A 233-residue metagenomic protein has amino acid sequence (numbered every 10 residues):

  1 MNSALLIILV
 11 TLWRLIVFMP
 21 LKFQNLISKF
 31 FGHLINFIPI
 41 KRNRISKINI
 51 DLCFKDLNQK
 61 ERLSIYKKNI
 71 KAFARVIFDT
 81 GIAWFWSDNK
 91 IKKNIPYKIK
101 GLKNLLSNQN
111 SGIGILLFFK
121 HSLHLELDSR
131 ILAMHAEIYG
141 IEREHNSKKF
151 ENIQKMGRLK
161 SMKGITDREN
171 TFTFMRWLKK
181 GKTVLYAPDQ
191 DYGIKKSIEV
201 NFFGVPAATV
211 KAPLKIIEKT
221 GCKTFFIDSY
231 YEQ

Functional and structural regions predicted by a protein language model:
M1-L116, E151-I153, M162, E232: Membrane-anchoring hydrophobic helices of lipid-metabolizing enzymes
W13, F172, L214-K215: Active-site phosphate/pyrophosphate- and oxyanion-stabilizing loops and adjacent acidic/basic residues in soluble
L63, E144, T171, Y230: Residue-level "edge-of-site" marker
I99-L102, R168-T171, V210: Structural motif corresponding to alpha-helix initiation and N-cap regions
Q109, A133, L159, L178 (+1 more regions): Anion (oxyanion) recognition and catalysis
I113-E169, D191-P206: Catalytic core of membrane glycerolipid acyltransferases/transacylases, capturing the structured, soluble-facing
K149, T173-L178: Exposed, interaction-prone extracellular/peripheral surfaces
R176-E232: Membrane-associated lipid acylation/remodeling enzymes share a hydrophobic transmembrane-juxtamembrane segment
